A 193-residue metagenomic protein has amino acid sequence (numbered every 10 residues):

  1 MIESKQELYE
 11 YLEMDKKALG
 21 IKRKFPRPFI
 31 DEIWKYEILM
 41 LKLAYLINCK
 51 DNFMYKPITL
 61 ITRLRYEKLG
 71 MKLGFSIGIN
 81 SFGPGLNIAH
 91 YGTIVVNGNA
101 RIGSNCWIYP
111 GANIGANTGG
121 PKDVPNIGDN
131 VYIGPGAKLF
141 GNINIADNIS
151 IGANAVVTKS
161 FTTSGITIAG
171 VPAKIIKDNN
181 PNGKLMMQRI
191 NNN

Functional and structural regions predicted by a protein language model:
M1-L73, P181-N193: Terminal amphipathic alpha-helical/low-complexity segments used for targeting or macromolecular assembly
P26-D31, L73-I79, A112-G120: Short N-terminal helix-initiation segments at or just after the protein's N-terminus
I58-L60, G74, N105-W107, T118: Extended, non-globular alpha-helical segments
I79, P84-G85, A89-G98, G103-S104 (+12 more regions): Left-handed beta-helix
